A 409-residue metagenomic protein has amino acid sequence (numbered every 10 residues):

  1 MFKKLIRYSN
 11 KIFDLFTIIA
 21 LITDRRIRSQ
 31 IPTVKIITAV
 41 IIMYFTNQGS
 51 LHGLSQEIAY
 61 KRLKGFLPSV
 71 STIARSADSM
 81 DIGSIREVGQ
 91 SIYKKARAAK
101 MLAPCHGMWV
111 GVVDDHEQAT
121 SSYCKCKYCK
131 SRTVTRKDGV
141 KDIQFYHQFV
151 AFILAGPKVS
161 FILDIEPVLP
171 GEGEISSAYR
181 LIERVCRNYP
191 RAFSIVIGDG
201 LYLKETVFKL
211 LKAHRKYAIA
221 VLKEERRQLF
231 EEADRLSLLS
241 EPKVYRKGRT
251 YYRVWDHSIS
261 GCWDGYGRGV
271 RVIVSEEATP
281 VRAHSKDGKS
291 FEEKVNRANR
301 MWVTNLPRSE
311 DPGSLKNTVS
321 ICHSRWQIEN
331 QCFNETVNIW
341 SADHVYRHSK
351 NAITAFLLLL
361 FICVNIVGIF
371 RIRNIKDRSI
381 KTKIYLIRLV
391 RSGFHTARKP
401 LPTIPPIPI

Functional and structural regions predicted by a protein language model:
M1-K4, L15-I22, Y245-Y266, V337-I409: A short, flexible helix-boundary coil/loop motif
M1-P68: Gly/serine-rich nucleotide phosphate-binding loop at the start of the catalytic core of nucleotide/ADP-ribose-handling
A39, L54, S69, I73 (+8 more regions): Short, conserved catalytic/metal-binding motifs centered on acidic residues
L54, P312-R347: Short amphipathic alpha-helical "interface-anchor" segments enriched in bulky aromatics
A74-P157: Active-site-proximal, Lys/Arg-enriched surface segment that forms a nucleic-acid-binding/basic interface patch
T133-A192: Electropositive, glycine- and tryptophan-enriched low-complexity nucleic-acid-binding patches
E172-L229: Domain-level cores of phosphate- or acyl-group-handling catalytic modules
Y217-R325: An anionic, glycine-rich sequence signature occurring as long contiguous blocks
